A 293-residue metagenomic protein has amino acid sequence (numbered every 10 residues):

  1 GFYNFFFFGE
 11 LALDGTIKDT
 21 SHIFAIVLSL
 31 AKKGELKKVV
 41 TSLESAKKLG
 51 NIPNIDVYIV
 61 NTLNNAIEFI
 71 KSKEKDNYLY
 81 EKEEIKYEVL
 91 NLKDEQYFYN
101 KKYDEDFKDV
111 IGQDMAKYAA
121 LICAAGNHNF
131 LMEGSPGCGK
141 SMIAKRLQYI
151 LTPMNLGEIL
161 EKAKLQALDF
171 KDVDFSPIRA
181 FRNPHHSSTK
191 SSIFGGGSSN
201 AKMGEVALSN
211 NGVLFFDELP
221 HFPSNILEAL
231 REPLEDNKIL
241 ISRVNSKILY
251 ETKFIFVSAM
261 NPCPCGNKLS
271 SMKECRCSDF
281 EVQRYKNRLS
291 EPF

Functional and structural regions predicted by a protein language model:
G1-L131, S135-C138: Peripheral, non-AAA+ core regions of ATP-driven protein-machinery
L43, D217-L219, V244-N245, S258-C263 (+1 more regions): A short beta-strand-to-loop transition that corresponds to the Sensor-1 phosphate-sensing loop of AAA+ P-loop ATPases
L121, A180, S191-L214, K247: Conserved alpha-helical scaffold flanking the Walker A/P-loop in AAA+ ATPase domains
A125, F130-K171, D236: Walker A/P-loop
I150-S192, K247-I248: AAA+/P-loop NTPase substrate/partner-engagement loops
R182, E205-N211, S242-N261, L289-F293: AAA+/SF3 P-loop NTPase mechanochemical coupling elements
H185-T189, A201-E235, G266-S270, S290-F293: Conserved AAA+/SF3 P-loop NTPase catalytic/coupling segment centered on the Walker-B
S198-A201, E228-Y250, L269-L289: Substrate-gripping "pore-loop 1 plus following alpha2 helix"
